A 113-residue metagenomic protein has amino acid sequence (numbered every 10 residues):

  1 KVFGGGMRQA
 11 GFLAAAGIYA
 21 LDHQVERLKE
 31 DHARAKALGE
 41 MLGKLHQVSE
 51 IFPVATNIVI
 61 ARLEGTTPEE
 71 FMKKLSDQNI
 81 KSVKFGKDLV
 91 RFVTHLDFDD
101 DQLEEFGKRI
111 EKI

Functional and structural regions predicted by a protein language model:
K1-A20: PLP-dependent aminotransferase class I/II
G6-G11, L45-V54, F85-G86: Flexible, glycine/charged-enriched surface loops at secondary-structure junctions
Y19-G39: Structural signature of PLP-dependent enzymes
M41-Q47, K74-I80: Short amphipathic beta-strand starts and helix->beta connectors
V48-L75, T94-L96: Conserved PLP-binding catalytic core of the aspartate aminotransferase-like
P53, N79-T94: Conserved PLP cofactor-binding pocket of PLP-dependent enzymes
T66, D88-I113: PLP-dependent enzyme catalytic core of the Aspartate aminotransferase-like
F71-Q78, E105-E111: Short amphipathic alpha-helices in soluble, non-transmembrane regions that often serve as interface/regulatory elements
